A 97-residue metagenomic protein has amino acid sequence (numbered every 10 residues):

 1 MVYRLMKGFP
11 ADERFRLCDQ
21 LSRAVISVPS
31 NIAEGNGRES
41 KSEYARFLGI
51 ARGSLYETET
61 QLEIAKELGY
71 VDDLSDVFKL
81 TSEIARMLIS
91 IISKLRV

Functional and structural regions predicted by a protein language model:
M1-V97: Short, C-terminally biased terminal segments at protein or domain edges
